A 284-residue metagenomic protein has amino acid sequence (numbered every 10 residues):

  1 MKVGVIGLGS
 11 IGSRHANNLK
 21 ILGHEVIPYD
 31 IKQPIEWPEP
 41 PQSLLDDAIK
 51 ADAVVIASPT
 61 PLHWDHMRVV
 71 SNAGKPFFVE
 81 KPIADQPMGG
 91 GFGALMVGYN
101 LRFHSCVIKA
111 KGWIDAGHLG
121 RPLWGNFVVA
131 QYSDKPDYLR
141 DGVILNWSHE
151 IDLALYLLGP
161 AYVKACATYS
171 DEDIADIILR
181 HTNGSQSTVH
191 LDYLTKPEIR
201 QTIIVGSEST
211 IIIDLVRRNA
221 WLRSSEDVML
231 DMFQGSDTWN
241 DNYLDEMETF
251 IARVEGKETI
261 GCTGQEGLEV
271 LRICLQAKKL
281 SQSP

Functional and structural regions predicted by a protein language model:
M1-W37: N-terminal Rossmann-like dinucleotide-binding module
H15, E36-G90: Beta-loop-alpha module in the N-terminal Rossmann-like domain of NAD(P)-dependent dehydrogenases, especially those
H24, P28, A53-S58, A94 (+2 more regions): C-terminal helix-rich "cap/oligomerization" subdomain common to oxidoreductases
P28, F78-E80, V97, I213: Hydrophobic residues in well-ordered beta-strands that form the structural core
A53, W124, Q186: Short, Asp-centered acidic motifs that coordinate Mg2+ and/or phosphate in catalytic or ligand-binding sites
P61, I83-D134: A contiguous active-site-proximal alpha/beta segment in oxidoreductase catalytic domains
Y132-P197, I203, Q265: Rossmann-like dinucleotide-binding domain that binds NAD(P)(H)
Y169-E172, T182-E246: NAD(P)-dinucleotide binding in Rossmann-like oxidoreductases
